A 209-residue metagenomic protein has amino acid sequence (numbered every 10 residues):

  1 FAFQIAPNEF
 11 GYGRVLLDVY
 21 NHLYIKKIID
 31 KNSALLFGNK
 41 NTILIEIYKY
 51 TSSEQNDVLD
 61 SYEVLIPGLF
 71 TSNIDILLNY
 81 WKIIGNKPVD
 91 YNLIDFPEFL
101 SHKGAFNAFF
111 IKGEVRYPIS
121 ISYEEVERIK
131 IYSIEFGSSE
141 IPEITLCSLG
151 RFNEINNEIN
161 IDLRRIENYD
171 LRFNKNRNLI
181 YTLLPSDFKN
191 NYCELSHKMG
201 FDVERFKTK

Functional and structural regions predicted by a protein language model:
F1-I5: Short coil-to-beta transition motif at edge beta-strands of beta-rich domains
E9-V19: Short beta-strand-centered aromatic/proline hotspots
F10, E46-Y48, E167: Intrinsically disordered, low-complexity segments enriched in small/polar residues
G13, L23-I25, Q55: Short acidic, gly/pro-rich beta-turn/loop elements at beta-sheet edges and active-site/ligand-binding grooves
V19-L35: Short, solvent-exposed secondary-structure boundary/capping segments
N32-D57, Y62: Intrinsically disordered, low-complexity linker and terminal regions at domain boundaries
Y50-P118: Long, low-complexity intrinsically disordered regions
D95-K209: A eukaryote-biased signal for long
